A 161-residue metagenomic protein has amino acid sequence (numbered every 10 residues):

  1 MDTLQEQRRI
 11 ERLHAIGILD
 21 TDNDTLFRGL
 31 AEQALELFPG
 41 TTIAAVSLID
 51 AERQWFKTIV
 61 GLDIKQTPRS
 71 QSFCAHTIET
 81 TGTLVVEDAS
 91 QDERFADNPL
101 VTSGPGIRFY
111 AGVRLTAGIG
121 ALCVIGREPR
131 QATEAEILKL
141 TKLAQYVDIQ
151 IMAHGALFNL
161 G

Functional and structural regions predicted by a protein language model:
M1-Q71, I137, T141-Y146, Q150-L160: Intrinsically disordered, low-complexity terminal regulatory regions
P39, P105, A117: Structured loop/turn residues at beta-strand edges in well-structured enzyme cores
T42-I43, I49, R53-I59, I64-R108: Regulatory sensory and allosteric helical modules in signal-transduction proteins and certain transcription factors
L48, R114-A117, G126: Residues that line or immediately flank small-molecule/substrate-binding pockets and catalytic motifs
T80-G82, T116-I119: Short glycine/proline-enriched coil/turn segments at helix->beta-strand junctions
R108-L115, A121: A short, aliphatic-rich beta-strand micro-motif
A121-Q131: Short beta-strand-to-loop transition segments that serve as allosteric relay/switch motifs in sensory/regulatory domains
